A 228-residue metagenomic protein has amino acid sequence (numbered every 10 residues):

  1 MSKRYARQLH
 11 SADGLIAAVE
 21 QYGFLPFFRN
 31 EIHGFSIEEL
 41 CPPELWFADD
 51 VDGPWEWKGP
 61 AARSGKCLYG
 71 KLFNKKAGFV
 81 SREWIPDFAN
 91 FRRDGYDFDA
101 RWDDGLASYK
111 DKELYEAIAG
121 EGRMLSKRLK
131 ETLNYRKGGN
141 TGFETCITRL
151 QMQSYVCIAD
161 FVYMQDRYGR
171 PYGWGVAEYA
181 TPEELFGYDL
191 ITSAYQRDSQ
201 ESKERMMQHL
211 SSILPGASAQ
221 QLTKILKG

Functional and structural regions predicted by a protein language model:
M1-G228: Long, low-complexity intrinsically disordered regions
